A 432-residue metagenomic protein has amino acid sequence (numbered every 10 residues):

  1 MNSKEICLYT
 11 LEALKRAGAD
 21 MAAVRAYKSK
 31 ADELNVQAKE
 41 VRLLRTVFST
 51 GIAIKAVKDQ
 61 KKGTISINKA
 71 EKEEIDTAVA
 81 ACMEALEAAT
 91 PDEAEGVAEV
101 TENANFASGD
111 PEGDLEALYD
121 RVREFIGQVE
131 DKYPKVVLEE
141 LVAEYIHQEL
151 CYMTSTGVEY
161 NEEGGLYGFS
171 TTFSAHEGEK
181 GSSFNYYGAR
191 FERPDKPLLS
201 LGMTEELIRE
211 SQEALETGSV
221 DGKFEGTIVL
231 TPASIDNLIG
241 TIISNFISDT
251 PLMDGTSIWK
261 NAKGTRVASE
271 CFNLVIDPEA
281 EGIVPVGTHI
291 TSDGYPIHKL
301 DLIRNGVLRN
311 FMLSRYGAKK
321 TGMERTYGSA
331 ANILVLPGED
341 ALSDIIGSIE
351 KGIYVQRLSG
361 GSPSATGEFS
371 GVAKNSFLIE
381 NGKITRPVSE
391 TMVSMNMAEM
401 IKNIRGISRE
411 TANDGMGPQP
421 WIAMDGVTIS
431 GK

Functional and structural regions predicted by a protein language model:
K4, A19, V24, K30 (+5 more regions): Cysteine/selenocysteine-centered motifs that mediate thiol-based redox chemistry or coordinate metal-sulfur cofactors
E5-L11, M21-E33, D76-E162, D195-D236: Acidic low-complexity segments
A19-I52, E139-Y160, K351-A373: Structured beta-strand/loop patches that form or line metal/cofactor-binding pockets in enzymes
D32-E87: N-terminal alpha-helical targeting/anchoring segments
R45-K58, Y160-R190, L302-R304, A373-N381: Short beta-strand elements
G168-L201, V267-C271, L308-A331: Short, acidic (Asp/Glu-rich) active-site segment that either coordinates a divalent metal cofactor
S248-A268: Amphipathic alpha-helical
N261-K432: Dual-mode signal for accessory low-complexity, basic/Gly-rich regions
